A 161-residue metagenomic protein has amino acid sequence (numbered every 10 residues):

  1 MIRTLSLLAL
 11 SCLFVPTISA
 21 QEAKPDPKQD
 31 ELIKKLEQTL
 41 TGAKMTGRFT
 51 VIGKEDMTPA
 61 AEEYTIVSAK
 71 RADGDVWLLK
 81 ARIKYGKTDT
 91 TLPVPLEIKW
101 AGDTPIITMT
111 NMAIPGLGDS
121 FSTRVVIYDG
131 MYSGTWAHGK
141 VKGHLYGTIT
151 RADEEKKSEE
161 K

Functional and structural regions predicted by a protein language model:
M1-T4: Positively charged n-region of N-terminal signal peptides that target proteins for export
S6-P16: Bacterial N-terminal signal peptides
T17-I18, G42: A generic alpha-helix preference that emphasizes hydrophobic side chains
I18-P25: Boundary at the C-terminal end of the N-terminal hydrophobic targeting segment
Q29-I33, T39, A43-K161: Central antiparallel beta-sheet cores of small beta-barrel/beta-sandwich binding domains
